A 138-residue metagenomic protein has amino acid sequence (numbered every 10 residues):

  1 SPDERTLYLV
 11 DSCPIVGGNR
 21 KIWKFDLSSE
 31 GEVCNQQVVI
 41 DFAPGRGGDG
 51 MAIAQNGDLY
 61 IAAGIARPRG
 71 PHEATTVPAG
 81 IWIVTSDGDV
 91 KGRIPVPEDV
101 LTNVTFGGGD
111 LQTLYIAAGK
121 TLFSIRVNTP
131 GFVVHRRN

Functional and structural regions predicted by a protein language model:
S1, K24-D26, Y60, G88 (+1 more regions): Generic alpha-helical hydrophobic packing signal
S1-N19, F42-R67, P97-T113, G119: Beta-rich, blade/repeat-based domains predominating in secreted/periplasmic proteins but also intracellular
I15, K24-E32, R126-R136: Short loop/turn segments immediately following beta-strands, especially the blade-tip and inter-blade linker loops
G17-W23, G70-G80, L122-R126: Structural motif
K24-A43, G80-P97: Blade-edge beta-strand/turn elements of extracellular beta-propeller and related beta-sheet repeat scaffolds
N56, G70-R93, V100-G108, L114: Flexible "stalk/tail and boundary" regions
A66, T113, A118-N138: Acidic, His/Gly-rich catalytic cores of divalent-metal-dependent hydrolytic chemistry
